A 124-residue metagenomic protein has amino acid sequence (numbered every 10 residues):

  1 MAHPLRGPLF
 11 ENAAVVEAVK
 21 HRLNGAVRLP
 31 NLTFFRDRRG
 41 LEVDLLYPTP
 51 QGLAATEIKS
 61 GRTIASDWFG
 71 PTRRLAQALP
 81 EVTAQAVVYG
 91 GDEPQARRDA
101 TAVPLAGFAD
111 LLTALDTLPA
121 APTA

Functional and structural regions predicted by a protein language model:
M1-A124: A cross-kingdom feature that marks ATP-driven nucleic-acid transaction machinery
